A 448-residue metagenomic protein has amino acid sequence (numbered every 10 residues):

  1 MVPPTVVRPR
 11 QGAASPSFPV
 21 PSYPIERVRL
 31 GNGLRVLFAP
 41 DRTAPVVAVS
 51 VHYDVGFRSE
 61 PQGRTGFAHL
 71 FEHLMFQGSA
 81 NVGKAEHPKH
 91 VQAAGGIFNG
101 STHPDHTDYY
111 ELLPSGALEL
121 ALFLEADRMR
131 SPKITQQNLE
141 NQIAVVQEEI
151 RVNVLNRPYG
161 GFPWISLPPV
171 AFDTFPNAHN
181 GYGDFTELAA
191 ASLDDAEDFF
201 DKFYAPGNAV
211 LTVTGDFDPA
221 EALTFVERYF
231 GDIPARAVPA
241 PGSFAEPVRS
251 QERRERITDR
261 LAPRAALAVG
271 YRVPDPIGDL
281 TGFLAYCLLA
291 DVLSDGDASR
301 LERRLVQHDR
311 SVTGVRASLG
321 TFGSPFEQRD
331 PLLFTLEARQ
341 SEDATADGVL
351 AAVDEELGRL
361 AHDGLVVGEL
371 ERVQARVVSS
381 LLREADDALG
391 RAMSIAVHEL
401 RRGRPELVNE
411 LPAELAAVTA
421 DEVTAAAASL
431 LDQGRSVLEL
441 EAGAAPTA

Functional and structural regions predicted by a protein language model:
V2-A13, D173, G181, P206 (+2 more regions): An aromatic/glycine/proline-enriched structural segment found at the starts of mature extracellular/organellar domains
V2-F18, V210-T212, L360, G368-A448: C-terminal regions of mature proteins
V2-R8, A13, Y53, S79-A80 (+5 more regions): Acidic/histidine-enriched segments that form metal/cofactor-coordinating and catalytic pocket/exosite environments
P3-P45: N- or domain-start disorder-to-order transition segments that initiate the globular core
G33, D41-V91, L280-L293, E302: Active/ligand-binding-proximal structured segments within catalytic/core domains that scaffold catalytic residues
G33, V51, H69, V91 (+12 more regions): Buried hydrophobic packing residues in well-ordered domains
Q147-S166, A245-R264, Q307-L319, D363-N409 (+1 more regions): Short acidic/His-enriched helical or mixed secondary-structure segments at domain edges of catalytic enzymes and some
A268-R272, L293-Q340: A structural supersecondary motif
